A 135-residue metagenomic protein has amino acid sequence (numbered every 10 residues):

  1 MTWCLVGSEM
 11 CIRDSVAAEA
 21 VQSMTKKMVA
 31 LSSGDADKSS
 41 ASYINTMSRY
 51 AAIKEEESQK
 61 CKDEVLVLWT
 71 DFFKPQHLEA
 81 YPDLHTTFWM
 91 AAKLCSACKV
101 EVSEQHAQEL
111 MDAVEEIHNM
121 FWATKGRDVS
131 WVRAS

Functional and structural regions predicted by a protein language model:
M1-G7, C11: Single conserved hydrophobic/aromatic residue that forms the stacking wall/gate of nucleotide- or nucleobase-binding
M10-C11, V29-S32: Active-site loops and adjacent core secondary-structure elements that bind or stabilize anionic groups
V16-E19, K26: Long, contiguous internal "core" modules enriched in hydrophobic/ aromatic residues
T25, V29, K62-W69, F88 (+1 more regions): Extended amphipathic alpha-helical scaffold segments
Y43-E64: Alpha-helical segments in soluble extracytoplasmic regions
E64-Y81: Short, solvent-exposed, charged loop/turn and helix-capping segments that join or cap alpha-helices on peripheral
D83-V129: Helix-rich interaction surfaces within compact, conserved domain-sized segments that mediate assembly or partner
